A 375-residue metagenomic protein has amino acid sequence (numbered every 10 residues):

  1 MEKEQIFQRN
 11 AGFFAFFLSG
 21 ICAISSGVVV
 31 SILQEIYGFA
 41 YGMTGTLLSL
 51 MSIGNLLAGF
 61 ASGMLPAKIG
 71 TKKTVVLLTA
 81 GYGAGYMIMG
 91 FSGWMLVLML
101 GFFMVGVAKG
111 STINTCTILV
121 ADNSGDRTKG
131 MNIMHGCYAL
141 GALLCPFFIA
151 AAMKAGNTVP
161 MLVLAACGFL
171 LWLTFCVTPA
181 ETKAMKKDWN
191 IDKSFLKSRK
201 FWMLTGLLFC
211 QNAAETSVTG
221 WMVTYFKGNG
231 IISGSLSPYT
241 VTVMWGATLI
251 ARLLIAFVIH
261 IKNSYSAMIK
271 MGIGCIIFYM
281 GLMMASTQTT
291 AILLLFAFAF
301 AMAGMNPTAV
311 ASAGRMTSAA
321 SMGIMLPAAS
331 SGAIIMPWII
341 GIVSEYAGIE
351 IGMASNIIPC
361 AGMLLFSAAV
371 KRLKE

Functional and structural regions predicted by a protein language model:
S26-G27, R199-I250: Extracytoplasmic gate region of multi-pass secondary transporters
G38, G70, F91-L96, G125 (+2 more regions): Helix-breaking motifs and short loop linkers at transmembrane-helix boundaries and internal kinks in secondary membrane
L57-L96: Conserved MFS/SLC helix-loop-helix module at the cytosolic interface between two early adjacent transmembrane helices
A58-T71, M153, A251-N263, S344-E345: Helix-to-loop junctions at the C-terminal end of transmembrane segments in multipass secondary transporters
G101-G136: Cytoplasmic helix-loop-helix junction between adjacent transmembrane helices in 12-TM secondary transporters
G110-S124, M302-T317: Intracellular juxtamembrane helix-capping segments at the cytosolic ends of symmetry-related transmembrane helices
D126-R127, N132-A180: Helix-loop-helix hairpin linking two adjacent transmembrane segments in secondary transporters
K262-A309: C-terminal transmembrane helical hairpin of 12-TM major facilitator-type secondary transporters
